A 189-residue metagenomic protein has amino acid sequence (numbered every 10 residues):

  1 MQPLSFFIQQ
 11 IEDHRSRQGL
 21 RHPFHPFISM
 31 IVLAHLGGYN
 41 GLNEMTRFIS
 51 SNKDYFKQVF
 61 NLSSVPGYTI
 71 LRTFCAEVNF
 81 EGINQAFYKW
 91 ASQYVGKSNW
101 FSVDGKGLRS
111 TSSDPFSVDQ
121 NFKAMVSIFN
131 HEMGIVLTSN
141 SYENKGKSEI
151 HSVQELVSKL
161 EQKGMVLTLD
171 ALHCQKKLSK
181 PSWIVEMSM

Functional and structural regions predicted by a protein language model:
Q2-L4, Q10, R17-L169, C174-K177: Conserved, well-structured functional cores that handle cations and Mg-NTP chemistry
I8-E12, M189: Aromatic-residue hotspot detector
S179-S188: Short, surface-exposed basic-aromatic patches at helix termini and helix-loop junctions that form
